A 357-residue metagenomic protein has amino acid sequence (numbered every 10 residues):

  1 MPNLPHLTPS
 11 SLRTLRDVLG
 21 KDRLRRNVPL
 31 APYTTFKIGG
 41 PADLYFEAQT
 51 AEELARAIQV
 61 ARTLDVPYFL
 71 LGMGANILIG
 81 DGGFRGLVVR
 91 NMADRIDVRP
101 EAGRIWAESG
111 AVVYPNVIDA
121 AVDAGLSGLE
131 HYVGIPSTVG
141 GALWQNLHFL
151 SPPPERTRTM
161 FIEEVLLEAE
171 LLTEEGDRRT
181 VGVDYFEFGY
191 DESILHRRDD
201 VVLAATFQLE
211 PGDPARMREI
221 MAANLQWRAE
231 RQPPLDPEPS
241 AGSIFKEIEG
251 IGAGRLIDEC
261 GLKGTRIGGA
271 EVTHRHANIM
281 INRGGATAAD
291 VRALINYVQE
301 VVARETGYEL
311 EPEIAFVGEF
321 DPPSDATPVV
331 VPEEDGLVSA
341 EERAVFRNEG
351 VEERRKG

Functional and structural regions predicted by a protein language model:
M1, E349-K356: Short, low-complexity, charge-dense intrinsically disordered segments
P2-P5, F346: Eukaryotic N-terminal low-complexity, Ser/Thr- and Lys/Arg-rich leader segments that predominantly function as
L4-Q145, F149, K356: Anion-binding (especially nucleotide phosphate/pyrophosphate-binding) glycine-rich loop and adjoining beta-alpha core
S10, A340, A344, V351-E352: Intrinsically disordered, low-complexity regions enriched in serine, threonine, proline and polar/charged residues
R25-R26, P32-T35, I77, L172-N296 (+3 more regions): Phosphate/pyrophosphate- and phosphate-bearing ligand-binding catalytic cores of soluble enzymes
D43, P152-E155, R283-A288: Glycine-rich tight-turn/loop motif centered on a GG-T
L64, L71-M73, E164-V165, E238-P239 (+1 more regions): Short, basic and Ser/Thr-rich N-terminal targeting/leader segments
L78-N224, L256-D258, G264: C-terminal structural segment of proteins
